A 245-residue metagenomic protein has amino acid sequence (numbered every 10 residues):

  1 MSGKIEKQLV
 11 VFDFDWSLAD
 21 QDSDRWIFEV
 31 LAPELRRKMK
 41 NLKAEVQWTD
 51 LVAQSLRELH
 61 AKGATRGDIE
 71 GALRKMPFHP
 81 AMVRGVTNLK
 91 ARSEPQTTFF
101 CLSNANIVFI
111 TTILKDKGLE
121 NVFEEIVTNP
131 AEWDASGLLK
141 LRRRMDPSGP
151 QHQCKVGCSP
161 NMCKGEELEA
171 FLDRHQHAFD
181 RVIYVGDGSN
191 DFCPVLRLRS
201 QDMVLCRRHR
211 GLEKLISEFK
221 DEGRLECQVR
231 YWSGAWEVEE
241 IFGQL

Functional and structural regions predicted by a protein language model:
S2, V83-T87, E94-T98, A105-L245: C-terminal cap/substrate-recognition subdomain and adjoining C-terminal extension of metal-dependent phosphatase-like
S2-P130, D134-A135: Alpha-helical substrate-recognition element adjacent to the catalytic core
